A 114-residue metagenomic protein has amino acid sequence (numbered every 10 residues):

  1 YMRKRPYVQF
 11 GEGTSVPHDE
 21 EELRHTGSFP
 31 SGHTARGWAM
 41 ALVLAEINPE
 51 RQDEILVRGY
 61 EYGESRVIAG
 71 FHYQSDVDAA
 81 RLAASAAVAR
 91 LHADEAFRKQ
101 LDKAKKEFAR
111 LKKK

Functional and structural regions predicted by a protein language model:
Y1-V8: Transmembrane alpha-helix/helix-exit interface in multi-pass inner-membrane proteins
F10-K114: Membrane-embedded catalytic cores of phosphoryl/pyrophosphoryl-handling enzymes
